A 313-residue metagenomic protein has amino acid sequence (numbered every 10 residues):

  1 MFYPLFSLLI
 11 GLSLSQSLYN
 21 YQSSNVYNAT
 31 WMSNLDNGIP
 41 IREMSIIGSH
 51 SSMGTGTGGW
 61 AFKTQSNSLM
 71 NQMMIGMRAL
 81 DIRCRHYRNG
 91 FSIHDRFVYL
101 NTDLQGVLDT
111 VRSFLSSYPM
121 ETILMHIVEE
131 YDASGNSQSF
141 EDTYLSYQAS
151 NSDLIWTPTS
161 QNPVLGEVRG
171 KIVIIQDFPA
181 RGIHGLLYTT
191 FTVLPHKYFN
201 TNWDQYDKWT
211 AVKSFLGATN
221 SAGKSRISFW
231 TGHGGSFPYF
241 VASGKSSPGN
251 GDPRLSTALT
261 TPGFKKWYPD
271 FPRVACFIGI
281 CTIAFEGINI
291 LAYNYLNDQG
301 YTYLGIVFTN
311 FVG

Functional and structural regions predicted by a protein language model:
F2-S15: Cleavable N-terminal signal peptides of Sec/SRP-targeted secreted and luminal proteins
S15-A79, R88-T122, A180-T189, H233-G313: Long, acidic (Asp/Glu-rich), low-complexity accessory segments flanking structured domains
G54-G56, S134-Q138, V164-L165, F237-Y239: Short, solvent-exposed polar/charged micro-motifs at secondary-structure junctions
I75-L80, Y118-L124, S150-D153, V168-I172 (+2 more regions): Loop/turn elements at helix/coil->beta-strand transitions in domains of secreted/extracellular proteins
I82, H126-E129, I175-D177, T201 (+2 more regions): Short His-Asn-centered micro-motif
R85-N89, H94-Q161: Metal-dependent phosphodiesterase/phospholipase catalytic core, i.e., the His/Asp/Glu-rich active-site region
E141-G234: Active-site-adjacent pocket scaffolds in enzyme catalytic domains
